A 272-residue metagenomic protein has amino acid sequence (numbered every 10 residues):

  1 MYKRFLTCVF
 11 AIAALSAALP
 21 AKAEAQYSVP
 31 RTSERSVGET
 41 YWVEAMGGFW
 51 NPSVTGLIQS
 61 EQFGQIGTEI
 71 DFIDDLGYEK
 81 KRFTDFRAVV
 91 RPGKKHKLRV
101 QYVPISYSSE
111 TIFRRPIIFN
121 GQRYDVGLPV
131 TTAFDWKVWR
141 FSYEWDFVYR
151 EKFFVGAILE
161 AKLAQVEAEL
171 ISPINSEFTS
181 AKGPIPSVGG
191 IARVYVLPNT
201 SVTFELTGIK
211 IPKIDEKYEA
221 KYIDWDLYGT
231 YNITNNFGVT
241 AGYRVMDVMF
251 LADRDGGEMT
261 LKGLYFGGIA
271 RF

Functional and structural regions predicted by a protein language model:
M1-E39: Cleavable N-terminal export/targeting peptides
A23-I105, G267, R271-F272: Short glycine/proline- and aromatic-enriched beta-strand/turn motifs that initiate or cap beta-hairpins
T40-W42, K81-D85, W136-R140, G183-S187 (+2 more regions): Transmembrane beta-barrel architecture of outer-membrane proteins
A45-G47, F86-V90, F141-W145, L159-A161 (+4 more regions): Residues on the lipid-exposed face of transmembrane beta-strands in outer-membrane beta-barrel proteins
M46-G48, R99-V103, G156-K162, E205-T207 (+2 more regions): Transmembrane beta-strands of outer-membrane beta-barrel proteins
S53-K81, P104-K137, L163-K182, P212-Y218 (+1 more regions): Extracellular/periplasm-exposed beta-strand and loop segments of Gram-negative cell-envelope proteins, dominated by
K95-L98, E151-F153, P198-V202, I233-V239: Repeated loop/turn-to-beta-strand initiation elements of outer-membrane beta-barrel proteins
A220-D224, Y228-F272: Predominantly the C-terminal beta-signal and adjacent terminal strand-loop region of outer-membrane beta-barrel
